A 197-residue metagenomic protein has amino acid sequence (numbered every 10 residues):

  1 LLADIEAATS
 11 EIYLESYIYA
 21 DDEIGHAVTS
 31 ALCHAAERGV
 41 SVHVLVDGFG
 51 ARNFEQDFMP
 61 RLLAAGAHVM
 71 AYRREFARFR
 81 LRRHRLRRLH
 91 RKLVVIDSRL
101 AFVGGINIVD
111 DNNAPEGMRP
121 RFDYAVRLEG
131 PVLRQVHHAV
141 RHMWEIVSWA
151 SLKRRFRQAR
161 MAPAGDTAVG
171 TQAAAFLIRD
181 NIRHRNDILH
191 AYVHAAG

Functional and structural regions predicted by a protein language model:
L1-G197: Charged, low-complexity intrinsically disordered terminal segments
